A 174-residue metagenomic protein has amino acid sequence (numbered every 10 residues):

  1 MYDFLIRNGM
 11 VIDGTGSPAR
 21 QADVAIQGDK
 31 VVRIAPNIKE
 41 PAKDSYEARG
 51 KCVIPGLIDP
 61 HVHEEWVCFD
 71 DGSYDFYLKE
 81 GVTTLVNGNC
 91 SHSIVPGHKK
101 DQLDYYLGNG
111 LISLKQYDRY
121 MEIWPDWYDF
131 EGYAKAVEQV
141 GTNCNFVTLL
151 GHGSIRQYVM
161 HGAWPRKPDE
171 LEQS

Functional and structural regions predicted by a protein language model:
M1, K43, G141-N145: Sequence-level motif detector for i,i+2 pairs with an aromatic at +2
Y2-L5, M10-G56, D71: Histidine-rich, glycine-flanked metal-binding segment
D3-F4, V24, E64, W124-Y128: A short linear-motif detector with a strong N-terminal bias
L5, A25, D59, V86 (+1 more regions): Structured core elements
G16-P18, C52, I58, T83 (+2 more regions): Gly/Ser/Thr-rich beta-alpha loop segments that engage phosphate groups in nucleotides
K43-D44, E65, P96-G97: Short Asp/Glu-rich motifs
G56-E65: Metallo-beta-lactamase
D70-S174: Divalent-metal coordination cores built from histidine and acidic residues
